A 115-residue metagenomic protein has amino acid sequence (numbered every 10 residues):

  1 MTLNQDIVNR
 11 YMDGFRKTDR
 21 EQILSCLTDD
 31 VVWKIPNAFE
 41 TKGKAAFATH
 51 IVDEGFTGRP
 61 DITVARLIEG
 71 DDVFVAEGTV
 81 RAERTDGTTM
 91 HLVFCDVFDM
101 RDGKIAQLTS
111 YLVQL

Functional and structural regions predicted by a protein language model:
M1-D29: Short, low-complexity N-terminal intrinsically disordered segments enriched in polar/charged residues
L3, R16, K34, A48-L115: A beta-strand edge to alpha-helix "cap/lid" segment located at domain peripheries
D13, K42, D86: Short glycine-rich loop/turn motifs that provide flexible caps or phosphate-binding loops at active sites
I23-T28, T41, F56, G70-F74: Short amphipathic alpha-helical segments, especially helix-boundary/capping motifs
V32-T41: A short gly/proline-enriched turn/hairpin at secondary-structure junctions
E40-T49: Short beta-edge strand/loop motif at the mouth of beta-sheet-based domains
